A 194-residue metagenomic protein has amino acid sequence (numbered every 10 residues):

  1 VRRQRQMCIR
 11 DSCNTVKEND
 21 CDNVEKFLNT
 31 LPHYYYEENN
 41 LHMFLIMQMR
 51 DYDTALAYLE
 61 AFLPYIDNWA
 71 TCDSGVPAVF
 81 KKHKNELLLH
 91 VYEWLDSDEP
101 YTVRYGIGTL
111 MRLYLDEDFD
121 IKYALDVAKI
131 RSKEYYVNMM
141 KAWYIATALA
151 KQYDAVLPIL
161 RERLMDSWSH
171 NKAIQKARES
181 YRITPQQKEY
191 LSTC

Functional and structural regions predicted by a protein language model:
V1-I9: Single conserved hydrophobic/aromatic residue that forms the stacking wall/gate of nucleotide- or nucleobase-binding
E18-N29, D51-A61, K84-E93, E117-K129 (+2 more regions): Amphipathic alpha-helical scaffolding segments comprising HEAT/armadillo-like alpha-solenoid repeats
Y36-M49, A61-F62, D73-A78: Non-membrane alpha-helical segments in proteins
E38-N39, W69-D73, V103, N138 (+1 more regions): Residue-level detector of extended alpha-helical repeat arrays and alpha-solenoid scaffolds
H42, C72-V76, G106, K141 (+1 more regions): Conserved hydrophobic register position within alpha-solenoid helical repeats
I46, G75-F80, L110, I145-A148 (+1 more regions): Hydrophobic core/packing positions within alpha-helical solenoid repeats
N68-C72, P77-K133: Histidine/lysine/aspartate-rich catalytic loop segments that bind and position anionic ligands
Y153-C194: Eukaryotic acidic, Ser/Thr-rich intrinsically disordered low-complexity regions
